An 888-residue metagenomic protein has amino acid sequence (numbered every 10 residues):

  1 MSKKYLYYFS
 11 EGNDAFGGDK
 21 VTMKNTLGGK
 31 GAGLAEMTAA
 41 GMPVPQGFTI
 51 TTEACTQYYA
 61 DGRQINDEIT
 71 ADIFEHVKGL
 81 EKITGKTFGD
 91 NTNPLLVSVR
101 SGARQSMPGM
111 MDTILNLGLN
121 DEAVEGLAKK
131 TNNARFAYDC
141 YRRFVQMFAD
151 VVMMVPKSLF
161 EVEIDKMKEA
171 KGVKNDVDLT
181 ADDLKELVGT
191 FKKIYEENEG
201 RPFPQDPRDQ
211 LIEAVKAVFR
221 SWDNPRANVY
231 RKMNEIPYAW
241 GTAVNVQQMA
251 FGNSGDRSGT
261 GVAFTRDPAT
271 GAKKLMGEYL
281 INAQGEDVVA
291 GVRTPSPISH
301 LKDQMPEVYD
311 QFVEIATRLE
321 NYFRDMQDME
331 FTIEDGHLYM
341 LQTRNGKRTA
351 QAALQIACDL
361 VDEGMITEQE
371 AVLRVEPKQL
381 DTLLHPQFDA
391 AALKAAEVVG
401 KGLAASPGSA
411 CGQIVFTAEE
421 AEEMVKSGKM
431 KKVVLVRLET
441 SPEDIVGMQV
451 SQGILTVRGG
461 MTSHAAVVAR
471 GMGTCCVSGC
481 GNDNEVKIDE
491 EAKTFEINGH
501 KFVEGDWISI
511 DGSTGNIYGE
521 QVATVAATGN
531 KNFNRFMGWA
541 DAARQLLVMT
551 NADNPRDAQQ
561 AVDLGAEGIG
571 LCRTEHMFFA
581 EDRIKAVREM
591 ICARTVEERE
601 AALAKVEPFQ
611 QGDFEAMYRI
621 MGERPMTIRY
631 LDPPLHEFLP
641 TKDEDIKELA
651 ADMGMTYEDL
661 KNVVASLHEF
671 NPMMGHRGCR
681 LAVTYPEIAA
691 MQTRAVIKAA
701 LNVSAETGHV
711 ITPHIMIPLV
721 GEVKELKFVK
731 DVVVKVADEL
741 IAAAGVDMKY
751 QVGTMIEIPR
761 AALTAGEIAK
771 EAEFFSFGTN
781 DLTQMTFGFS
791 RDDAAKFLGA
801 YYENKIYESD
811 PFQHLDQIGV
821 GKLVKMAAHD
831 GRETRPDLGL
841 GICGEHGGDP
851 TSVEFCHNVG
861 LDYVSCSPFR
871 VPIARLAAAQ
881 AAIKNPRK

Functional and structural regions predicted by a protein language model:
M1-A396, M430-V434, S441-E443, Q452 (+9 more regions): Nucleotide/phosphate-binding sheet-loop regions of phosphoryl- and nucleotidyl-transfer enzymes
F48, V457-G459, S478-N482, C572 (+2 more regions): Short beta->alpha connector loops at strand-helix junctions that form conserved, small/polar/Pro-enriched
R100, G529-N532, W539-K888: Conserved alpha/beta-domain cores
L338, F495, G515-I517: Hydrophobic residues embedded in beta-strands of well-ordered beta-sheets
M365-V450, N516-V522, F533, M537-D541 (+1 more regions): Protease-associated
F416-H500: Conformationally flexible catalytic loops at phosphate/diphosphate-handling active centers
I454-L455, S509, M716-I717: Short internal beta-strands
